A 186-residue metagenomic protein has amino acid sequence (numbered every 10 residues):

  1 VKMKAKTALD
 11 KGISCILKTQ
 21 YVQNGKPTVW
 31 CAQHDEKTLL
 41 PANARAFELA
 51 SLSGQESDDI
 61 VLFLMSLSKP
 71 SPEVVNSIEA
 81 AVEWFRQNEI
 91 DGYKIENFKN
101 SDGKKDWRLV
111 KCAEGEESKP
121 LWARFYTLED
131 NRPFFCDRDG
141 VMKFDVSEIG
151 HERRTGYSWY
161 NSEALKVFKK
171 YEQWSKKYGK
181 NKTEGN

Functional and structural regions predicted by a protein language model:
V1-P27: Beta-propeller domains
K4-K11, K37-A42, E48, L52-N186: Terminal, non-catalytic domain-edge segments
V29-E36: Short, surface-exposed glycine/acidic/tryptophan-bearing loops
